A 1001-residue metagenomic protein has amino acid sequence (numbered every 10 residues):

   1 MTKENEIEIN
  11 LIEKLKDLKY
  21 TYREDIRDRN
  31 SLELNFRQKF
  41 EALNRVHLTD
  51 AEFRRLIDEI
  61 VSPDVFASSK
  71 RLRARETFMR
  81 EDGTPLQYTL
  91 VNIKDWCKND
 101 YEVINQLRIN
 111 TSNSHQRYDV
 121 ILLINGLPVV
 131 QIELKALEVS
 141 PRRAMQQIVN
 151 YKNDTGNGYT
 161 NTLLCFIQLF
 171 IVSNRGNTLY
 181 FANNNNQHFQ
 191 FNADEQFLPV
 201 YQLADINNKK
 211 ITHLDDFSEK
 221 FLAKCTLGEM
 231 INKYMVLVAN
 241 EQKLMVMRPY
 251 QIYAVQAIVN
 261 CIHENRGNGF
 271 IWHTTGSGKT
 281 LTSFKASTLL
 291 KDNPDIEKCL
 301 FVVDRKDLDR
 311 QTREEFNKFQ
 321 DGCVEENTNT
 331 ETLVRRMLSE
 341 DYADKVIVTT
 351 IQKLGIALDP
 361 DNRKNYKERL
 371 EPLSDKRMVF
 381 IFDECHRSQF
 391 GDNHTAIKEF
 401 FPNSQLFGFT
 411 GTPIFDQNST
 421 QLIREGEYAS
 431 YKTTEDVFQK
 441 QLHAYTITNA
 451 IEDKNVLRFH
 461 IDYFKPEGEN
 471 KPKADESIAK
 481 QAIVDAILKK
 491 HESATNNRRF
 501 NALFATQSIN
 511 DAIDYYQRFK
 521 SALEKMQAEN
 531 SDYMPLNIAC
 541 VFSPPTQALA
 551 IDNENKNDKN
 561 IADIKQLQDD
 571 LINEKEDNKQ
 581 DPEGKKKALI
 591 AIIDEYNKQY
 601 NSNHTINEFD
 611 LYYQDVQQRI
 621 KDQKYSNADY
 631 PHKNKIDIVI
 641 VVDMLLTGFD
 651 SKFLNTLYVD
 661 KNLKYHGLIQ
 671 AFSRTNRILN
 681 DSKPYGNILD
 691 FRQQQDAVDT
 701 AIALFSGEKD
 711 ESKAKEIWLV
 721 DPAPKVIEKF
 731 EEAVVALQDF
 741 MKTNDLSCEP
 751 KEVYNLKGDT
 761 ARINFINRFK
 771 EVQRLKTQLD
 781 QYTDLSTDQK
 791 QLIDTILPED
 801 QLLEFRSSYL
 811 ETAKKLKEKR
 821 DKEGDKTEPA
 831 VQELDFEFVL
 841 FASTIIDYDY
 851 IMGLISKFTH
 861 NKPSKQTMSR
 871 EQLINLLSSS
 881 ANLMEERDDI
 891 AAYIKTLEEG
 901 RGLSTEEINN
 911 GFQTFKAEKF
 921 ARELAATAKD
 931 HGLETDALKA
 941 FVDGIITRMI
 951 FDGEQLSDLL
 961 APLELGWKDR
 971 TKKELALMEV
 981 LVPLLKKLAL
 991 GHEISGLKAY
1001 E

Functional and structural regions predicted by a protein language model:
T2-K298, D307, Q311-C323, Y342-A343 (+1 more regions): ATP-dependent helicase/translocase motor core
E13, E41-N44, L48-E52, G267 (+9 more regions): Catalytic cores and motor modules of nucleic-acid processing enzymes
I124, H263-G267, S339-A343, P360-M378 (+3 more regions): Short basic/glycine-enriched coil/helix segment immediately N-terminal to the Walker B
P141-A144, Y151, N183-N184, F189-N192 (+4 more regions): Signature of the SF2 helicase/ATPase Hel1-core->accessory helical subdomain module
T274, D304, Q507: P-loop (Walker A) phosphate-binding loop of NTP-binding proteins
K318-P360: Inter-Walker segment of RecA-like/P-loop motor cores
A343-A357, H632-T647: Conserved two-lobed SF2 helicase motor
K345, D475-V641: Conserved C-terminal RecA-like helicase domain
